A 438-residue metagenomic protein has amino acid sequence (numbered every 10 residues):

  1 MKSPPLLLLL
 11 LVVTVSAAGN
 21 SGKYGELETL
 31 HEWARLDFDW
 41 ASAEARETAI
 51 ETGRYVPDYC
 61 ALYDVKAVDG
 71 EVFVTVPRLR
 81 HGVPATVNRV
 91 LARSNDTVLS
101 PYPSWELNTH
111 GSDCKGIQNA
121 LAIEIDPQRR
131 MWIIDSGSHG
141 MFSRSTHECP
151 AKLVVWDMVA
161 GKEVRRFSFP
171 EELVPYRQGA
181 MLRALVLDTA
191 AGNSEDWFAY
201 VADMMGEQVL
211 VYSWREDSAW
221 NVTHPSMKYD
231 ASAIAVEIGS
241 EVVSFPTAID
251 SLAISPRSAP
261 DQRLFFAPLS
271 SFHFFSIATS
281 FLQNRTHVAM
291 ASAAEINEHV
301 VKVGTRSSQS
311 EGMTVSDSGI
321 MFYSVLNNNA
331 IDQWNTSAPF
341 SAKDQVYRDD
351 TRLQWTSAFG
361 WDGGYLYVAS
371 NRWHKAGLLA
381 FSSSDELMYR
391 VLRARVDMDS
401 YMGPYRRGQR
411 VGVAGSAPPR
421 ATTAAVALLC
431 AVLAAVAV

Functional and structural regions predicted by a protein language model:
Y24-A85, L121: Beta-strand-rich domains and repeat architectures in extracellular enzymes and scaffolds, especially beta-propellers
H31-R54, T97-K115, K162-Q178, A219-V243 (+3 more regions): Surface-exposed loop and turn segments in beta-propeller and other repeat-based domains that flank or scaffold
Y55-D69, G111-M131, E172-A199, Y229-R263 (+3 more regions): Beta-rich, blade/repeat-based domains predominating in secreted/periplasmic proteins but also intracellular
A61, L91-G140, T146, F167-L173: Blade-loop segments of beta-propeller domains
V74-R80, I133-G137, D196-M204, R257 (+3 more regions): Conserved beta-strand positions in repeat-built beta-propeller and related beta-rich domains
L91-N95, V159, W214-W220, I277-A291 (+2 more regions): Short loop/turn segments immediately following beta-strands, especially the blade-tip and inter-blade linker loops
A358-G412: Blade-level signature of beta-propeller repeat domains, shared across WD40, Kelch, NHL, RCC1 and BNR/Asp-box propellers
G403-A427: C-terminal GPI-anchoring signal of eukaryotic secretory precursors
